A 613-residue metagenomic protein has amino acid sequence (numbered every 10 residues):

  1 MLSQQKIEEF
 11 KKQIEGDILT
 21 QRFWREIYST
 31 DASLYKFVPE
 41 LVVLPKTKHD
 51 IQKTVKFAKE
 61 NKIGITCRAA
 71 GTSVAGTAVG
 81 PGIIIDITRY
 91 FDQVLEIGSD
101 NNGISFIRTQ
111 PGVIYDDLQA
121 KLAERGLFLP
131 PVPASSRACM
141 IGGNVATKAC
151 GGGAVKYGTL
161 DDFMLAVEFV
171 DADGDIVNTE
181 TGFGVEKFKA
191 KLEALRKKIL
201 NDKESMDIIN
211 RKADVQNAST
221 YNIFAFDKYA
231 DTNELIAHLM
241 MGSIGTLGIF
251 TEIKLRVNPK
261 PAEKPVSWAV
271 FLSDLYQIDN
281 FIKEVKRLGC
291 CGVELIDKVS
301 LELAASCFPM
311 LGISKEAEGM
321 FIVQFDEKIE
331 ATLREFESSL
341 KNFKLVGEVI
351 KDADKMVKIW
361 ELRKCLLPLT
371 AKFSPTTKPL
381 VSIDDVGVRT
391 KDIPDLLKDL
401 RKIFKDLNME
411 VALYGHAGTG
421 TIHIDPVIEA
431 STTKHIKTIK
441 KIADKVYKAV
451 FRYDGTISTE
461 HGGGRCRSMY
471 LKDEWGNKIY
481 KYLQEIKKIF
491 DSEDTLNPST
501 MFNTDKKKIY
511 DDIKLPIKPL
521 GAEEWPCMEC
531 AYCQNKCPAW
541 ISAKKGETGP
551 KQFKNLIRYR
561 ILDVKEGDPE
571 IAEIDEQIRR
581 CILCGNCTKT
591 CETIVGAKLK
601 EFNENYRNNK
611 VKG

Functional and structural regions predicted by a protein language model:
M1-K56, A70-S105, A134, Y157 (+5 more regions): N-terminal flexible segment immediately upstream of the FAD-binding catalytic core in FAD-dependent oxidoreductases
F10, S33-I65, I83, I87-S135 (+6 more regions): N-terminal glycine-rich flavin-associated loop
W24, S73-G76, S135-I141, F183 (+9 more regions): A glycine-rich phosphate-binding loop feature that marks nucleotide/adenosyl-phosphate handling sites
F37-L41, P265-V270, A317-E327, T370-V388 (+2 more regions): Short, hydrophobic beta-strand segments
G71-V74, N144-G153, N233-R256, G415-T421 (+5 more regions): Conserved phosphate/anionic-ligand binding catalytic regions in large, soluble enzymes, centered on
N144-A146, G153-Y157, D162-L362, K398 (+1 more regions): C-terminal substrate-binding/cap subdomain adjacent to the FAD-binding core in PCMH-type and related FAD-linked
T370-F373, M469-P519: Activity-critical C-terminal alpha-helical subdomain
F502, K507-E524, Q534-N535, W540-G613: Ferredoxin-type iron-sulfur electron-transfer modules in oxidoreductases and energy-metabolism complexes
